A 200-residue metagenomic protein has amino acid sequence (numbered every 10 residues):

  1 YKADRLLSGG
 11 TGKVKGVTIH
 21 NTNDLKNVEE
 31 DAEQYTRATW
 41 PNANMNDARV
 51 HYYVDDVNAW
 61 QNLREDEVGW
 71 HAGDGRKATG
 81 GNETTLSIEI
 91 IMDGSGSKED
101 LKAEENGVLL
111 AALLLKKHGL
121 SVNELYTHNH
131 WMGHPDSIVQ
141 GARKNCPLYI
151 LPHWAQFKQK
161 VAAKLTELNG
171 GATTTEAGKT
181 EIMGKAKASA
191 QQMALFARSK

Functional and structural regions predicted by a protein language model:
Y1-S121: Active-site-adjacent loop/helix surface patches within enzyme catalytic domains that shape the substrate-binding cleft
K2-T11, L86, I91-E181: Basic/polar, cationic surfaces and motifs that engage anionic cell-wall and phosphate/carboxylate ligands
D24, M132, F196: Alpha-helical and His/Cys-centered functional microenvironments
N27-D31, T127, N145, Q191-A194 (+1 more regions): Secondary-structure junction/capping motif
V28, M45, A142, P147-I150 (+1 more regions): Short linear sequence motifs
Q34, Q61, Q140, Q156-Q159 (+1 more regions): Residue-identity detector for glutamine
A177-K200: Short, solvent-exposed alpha-helical surface patches in non-cytosolic proteins
